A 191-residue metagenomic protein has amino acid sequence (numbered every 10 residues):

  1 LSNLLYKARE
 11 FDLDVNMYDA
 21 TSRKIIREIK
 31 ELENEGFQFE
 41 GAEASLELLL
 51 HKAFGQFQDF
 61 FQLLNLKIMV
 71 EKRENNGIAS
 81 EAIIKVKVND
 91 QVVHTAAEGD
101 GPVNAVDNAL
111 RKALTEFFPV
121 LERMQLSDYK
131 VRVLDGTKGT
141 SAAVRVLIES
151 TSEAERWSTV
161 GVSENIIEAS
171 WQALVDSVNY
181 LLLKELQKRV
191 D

Functional and structural regions predicted by a protein language model:
L1-D191: Terminal or standalone catalytic/regulatory effector modules within metabolic enzymes and repeat proteins
